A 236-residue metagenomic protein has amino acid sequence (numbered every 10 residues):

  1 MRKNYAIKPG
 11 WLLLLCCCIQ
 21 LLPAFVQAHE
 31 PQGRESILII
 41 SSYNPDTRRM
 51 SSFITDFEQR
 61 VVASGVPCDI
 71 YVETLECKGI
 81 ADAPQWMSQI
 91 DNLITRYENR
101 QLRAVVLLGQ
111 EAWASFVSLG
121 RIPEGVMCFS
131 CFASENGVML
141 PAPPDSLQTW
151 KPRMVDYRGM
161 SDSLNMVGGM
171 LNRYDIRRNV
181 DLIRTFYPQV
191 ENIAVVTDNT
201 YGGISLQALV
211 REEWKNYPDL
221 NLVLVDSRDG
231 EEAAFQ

Functional and structural regions predicted by a protein language model:
M1-R2, R177: Residues that act as N-cap/strand-start positions at coil-to-secondary-structure junctions
R2-L12: Bacterial N-terminal signal peptides that target proteins for export
K8, V26-Q236: Short hydrophobic alpha-helices and adjacent helix-cap/hinge residues
W11-L21: Bacterial N-terminal signal peptides
